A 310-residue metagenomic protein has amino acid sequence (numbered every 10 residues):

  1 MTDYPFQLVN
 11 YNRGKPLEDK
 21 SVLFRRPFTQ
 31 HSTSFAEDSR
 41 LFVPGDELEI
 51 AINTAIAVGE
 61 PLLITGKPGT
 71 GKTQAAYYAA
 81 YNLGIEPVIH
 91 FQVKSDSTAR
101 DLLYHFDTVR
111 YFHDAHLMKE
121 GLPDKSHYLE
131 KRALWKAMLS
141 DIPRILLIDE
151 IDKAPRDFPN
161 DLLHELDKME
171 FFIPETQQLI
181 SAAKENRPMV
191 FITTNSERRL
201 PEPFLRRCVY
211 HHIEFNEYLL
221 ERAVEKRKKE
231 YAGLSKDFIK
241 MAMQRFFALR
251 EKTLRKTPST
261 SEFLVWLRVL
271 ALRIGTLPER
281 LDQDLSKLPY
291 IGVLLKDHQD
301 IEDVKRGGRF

Functional and structural regions predicted by a protein language model:
M1-F310: C-terminal regulatory/interaction module of P-loop NTP-utilizing enzymes
